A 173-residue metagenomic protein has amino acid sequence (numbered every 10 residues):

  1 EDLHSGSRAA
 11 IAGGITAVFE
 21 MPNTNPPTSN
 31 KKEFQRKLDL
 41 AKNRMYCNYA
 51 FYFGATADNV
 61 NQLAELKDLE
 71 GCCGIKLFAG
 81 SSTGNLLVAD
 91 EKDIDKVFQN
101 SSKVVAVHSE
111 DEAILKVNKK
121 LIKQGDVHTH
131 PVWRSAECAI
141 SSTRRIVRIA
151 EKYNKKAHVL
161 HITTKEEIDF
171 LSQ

Functional and structural regions predicted by a protein language model:
E1, P22-T24, C47-N59, L86 (+1 more regions): Active-site mouth loops of central-metabolism enzymes
E1-R44: Metal-associated gating/positioning segment near the N- to mid-region
I15-E20, Y46, I122-P131: Gly-rich Lys/Arg/Thr-decorated short loops/hinges at beta-loop-alpha junctions or inter-strand turns that position
E20, A50-F53, K156-H161: Short catalytic-loop micro-motif centered on adjacent basic/acidic residues
S29, A55-A57, I162-E166: Short beta->alpha linker loops
K31-N48, I94-V107: Alpha-helix-loop-beta-strand connector modules within alpha/beta enzyme cores
N61-Q173: Histidine/acidic residue-rich metal-binding segments in metalloenzymes
